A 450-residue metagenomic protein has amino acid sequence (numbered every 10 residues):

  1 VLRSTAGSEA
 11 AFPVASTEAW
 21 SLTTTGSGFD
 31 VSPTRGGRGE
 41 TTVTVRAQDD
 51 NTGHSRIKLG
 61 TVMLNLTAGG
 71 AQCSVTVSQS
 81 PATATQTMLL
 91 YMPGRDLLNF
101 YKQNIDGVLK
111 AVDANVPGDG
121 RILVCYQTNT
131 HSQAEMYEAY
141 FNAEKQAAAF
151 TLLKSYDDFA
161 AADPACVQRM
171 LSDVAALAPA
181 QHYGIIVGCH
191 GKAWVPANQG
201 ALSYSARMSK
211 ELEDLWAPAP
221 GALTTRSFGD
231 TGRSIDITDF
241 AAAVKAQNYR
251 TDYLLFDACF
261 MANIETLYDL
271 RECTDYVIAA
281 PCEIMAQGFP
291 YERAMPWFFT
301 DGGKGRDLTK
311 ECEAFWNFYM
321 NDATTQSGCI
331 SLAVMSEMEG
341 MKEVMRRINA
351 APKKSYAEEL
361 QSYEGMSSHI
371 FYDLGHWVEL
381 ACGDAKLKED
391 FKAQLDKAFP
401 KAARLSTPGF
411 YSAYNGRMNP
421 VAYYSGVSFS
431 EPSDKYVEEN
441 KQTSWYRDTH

Functional and structural regions predicted by a protein language model:
V1, A15-T42: Surface-exposed binding patches on compact interaction domains or structured appendages
L2-A6: Short, solvent-exposed loop/linker segments at the N-terminal edge of repeated beta-sheet extracellular domains
V43, G53-G69: A short beta-strand micro-motif common to beta-rich folds, especially ectodomain repeats
A71-P81: C-terminal edge beta-strand
P81-Q181: N-terminal extension/subdomain marker
G94-L97, T128-S132, D158-F159, C189-V195 (+4 more regions): Solvent-exposed loop/turn segments at secondary-structure junctions within structured extracellular/periplasmic domains
Q127-L152, V187-T231: Surface-exposed loop and adjacent secondary-structure segments within mature catalytic domains
G200, S209-H450: Terminal, contiguous helix-loop blocks that mediate binding/assembly
